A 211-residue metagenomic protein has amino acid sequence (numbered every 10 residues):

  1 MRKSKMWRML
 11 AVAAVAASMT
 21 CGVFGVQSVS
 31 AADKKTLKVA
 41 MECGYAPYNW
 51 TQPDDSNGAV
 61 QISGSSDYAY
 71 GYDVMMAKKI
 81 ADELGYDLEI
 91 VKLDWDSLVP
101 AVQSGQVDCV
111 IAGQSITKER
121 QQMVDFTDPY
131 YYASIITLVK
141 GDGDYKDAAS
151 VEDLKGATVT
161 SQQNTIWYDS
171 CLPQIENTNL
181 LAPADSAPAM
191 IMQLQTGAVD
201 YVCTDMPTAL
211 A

Functional and structural regions predicted by a protein language model:
R2-A13: Bacterial N-terminal signal peptides that target proteins for export
V12-G22: Bacterial N-terminal signal peptides
T20-D33: Sec-dependent signal peptide cleavage junction
K34-Q114: Extracytoplasmic small-molecule ligand-binding "clamshell" domains of the periplasmic binding protein/Venus flytrap
C43-A46, S66-D82, Q114, A133-I191 (+1 more regions): Bilobed "Venus flytrap"/periplasmic-binding protein-like clamshell domains and structurally analogous long
M76-A77, L98-A101, V107, A189-Q193 (+2 more regions): Short, hydrophobic alpha-helical packing/hinge segments within bilobed ligand-binding/sensory domains
K78, D87-D153: Acidic, polar ligand-binding/catalytic clefts
D96-S97, G113-M123, S170-Q174, Q195-A211: A ligand-binding cleft/hinge motif common to bilobed small-molecule-binding domains
